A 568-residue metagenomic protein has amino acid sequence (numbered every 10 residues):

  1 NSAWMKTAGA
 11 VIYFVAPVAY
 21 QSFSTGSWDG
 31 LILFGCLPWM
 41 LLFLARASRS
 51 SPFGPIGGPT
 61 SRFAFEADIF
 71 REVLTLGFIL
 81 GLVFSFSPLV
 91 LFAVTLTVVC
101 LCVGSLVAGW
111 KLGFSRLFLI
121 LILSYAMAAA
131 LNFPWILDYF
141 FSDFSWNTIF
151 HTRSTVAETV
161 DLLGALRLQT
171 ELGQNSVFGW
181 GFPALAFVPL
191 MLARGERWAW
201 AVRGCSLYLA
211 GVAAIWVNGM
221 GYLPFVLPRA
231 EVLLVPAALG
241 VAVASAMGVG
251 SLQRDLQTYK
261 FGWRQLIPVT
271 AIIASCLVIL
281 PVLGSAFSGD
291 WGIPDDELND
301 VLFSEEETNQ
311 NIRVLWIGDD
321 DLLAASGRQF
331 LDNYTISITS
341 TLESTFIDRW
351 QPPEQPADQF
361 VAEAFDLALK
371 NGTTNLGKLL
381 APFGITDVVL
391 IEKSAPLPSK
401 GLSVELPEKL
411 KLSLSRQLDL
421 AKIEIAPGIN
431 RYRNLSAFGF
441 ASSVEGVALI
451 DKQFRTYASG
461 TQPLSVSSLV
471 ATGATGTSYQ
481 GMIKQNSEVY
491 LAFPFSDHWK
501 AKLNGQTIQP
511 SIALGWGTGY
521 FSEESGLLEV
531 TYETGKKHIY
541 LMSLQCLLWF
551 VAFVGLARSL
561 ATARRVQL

Functional and structural regions predicted by a protein language model:
N1-W291, D295, D300-F303, N309 (+2 more regions): Membrane-embedded transmembrane-helix bundle of lipid-linked glycan/lipid transferases
S27, V98-L101, S142-T148, R328-I336 (+1 more regions): Short secondary-structure boundary/capping segments
G77-I79, N175, A201-G204, E231-L233 (+8 more regions): Active-site lining segments that contact anionic ligands and/or coordinate catalytic metals
L80, L277-P281, E305-D387, I391-L397 (+4 more regions): Extracytoplasmic/lumenal acceptor-recognition loop(s) of multi-pass membrane glycoenzymes
I385-T386, N430-A437, L527-G535: Short, hydrophobic/aromatic-enriched beta-strand segments in well-ordered soluble domains
A395-Y432: Short acidic, glycine/proline-enriched helix-loop-strand junctions
R416-A421, L435, V444-V447, S467: Short glycine-aromatic motifs
D451-L568: Active-site-proximal, structured, solvent-exposed surfaces of multi-pass membrane proteins that position macromolecular
